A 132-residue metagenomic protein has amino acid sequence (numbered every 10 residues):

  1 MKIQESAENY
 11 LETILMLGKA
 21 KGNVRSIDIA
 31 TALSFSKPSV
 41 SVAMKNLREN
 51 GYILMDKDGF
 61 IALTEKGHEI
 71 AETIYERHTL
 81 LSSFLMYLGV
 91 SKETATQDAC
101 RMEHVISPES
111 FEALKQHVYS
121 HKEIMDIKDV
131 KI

Functional and structural regions predicted by a protein language model:
K2-F35: N-terminal helix-turn-helix DNA-binding core of bacterial DNA-binding proteins
Q4, L63-T64, S107: Residue-level signal for threonine
E12, V42, Q97: DNA-binding alpha-helical recognition surfaces that contact promoter or target DNA
S26-K57: Canonical helix-turn-helix DNA-binding module
A32, I70, Y87: Residues within the alpha-helical elements of helix-turn-helix
G59-R77: Basic, amphipathic "hinge/linker" alpha-helix immediately C-terminal to the N-terminal HTH DNA-binding motif
Y75-P108: Arg/Lys-rich, alpha-helical DNA-contact motif
Q97-I132: C-terminal regulatory/oligomerization modules of transcriptional regulators
